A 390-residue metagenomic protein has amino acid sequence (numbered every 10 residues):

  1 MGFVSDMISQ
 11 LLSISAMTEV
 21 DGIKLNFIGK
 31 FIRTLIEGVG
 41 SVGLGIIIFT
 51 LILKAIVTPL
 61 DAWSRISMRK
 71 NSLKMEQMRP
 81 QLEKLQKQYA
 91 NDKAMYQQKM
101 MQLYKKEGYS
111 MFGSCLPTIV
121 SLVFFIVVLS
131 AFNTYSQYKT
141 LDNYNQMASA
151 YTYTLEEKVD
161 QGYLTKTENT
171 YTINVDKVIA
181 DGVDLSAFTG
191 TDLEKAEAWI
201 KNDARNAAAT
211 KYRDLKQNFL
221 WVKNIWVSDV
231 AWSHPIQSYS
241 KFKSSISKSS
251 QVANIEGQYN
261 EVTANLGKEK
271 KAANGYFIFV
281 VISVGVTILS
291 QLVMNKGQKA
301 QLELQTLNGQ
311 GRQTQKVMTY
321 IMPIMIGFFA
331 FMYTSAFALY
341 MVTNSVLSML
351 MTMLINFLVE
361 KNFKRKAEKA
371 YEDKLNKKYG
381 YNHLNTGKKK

Functional and structural regions predicted by a protein language model:
M1, Q137-A273: Low-complexity, proline/glycine-enriched hydrophobic segments characteristic of transmembrane helices
M1-E37: Short, strongly hydrophobic alpha-helical membrane anchors
R33-S41, E303-G309: Membrane interface segments of multi-pass transport proteins and intramembrane proteases
V39-A55, L116: Membrane-interface motifs of alpha-helical transmembrane segments
A55-F125, T134, I288-F329, V346 (+2 more regions): Membrane-interface amphipathic helices and adjacent TM-edge segments
I126, S130, T134-S136, D214-Y371: Hydrophobic alpha-helical transmembrane segments and adjacent short intramembrane/lumenal linkers of inner/organellar
L384-K390: Long, low-complexity, intrinsically disordered segments
